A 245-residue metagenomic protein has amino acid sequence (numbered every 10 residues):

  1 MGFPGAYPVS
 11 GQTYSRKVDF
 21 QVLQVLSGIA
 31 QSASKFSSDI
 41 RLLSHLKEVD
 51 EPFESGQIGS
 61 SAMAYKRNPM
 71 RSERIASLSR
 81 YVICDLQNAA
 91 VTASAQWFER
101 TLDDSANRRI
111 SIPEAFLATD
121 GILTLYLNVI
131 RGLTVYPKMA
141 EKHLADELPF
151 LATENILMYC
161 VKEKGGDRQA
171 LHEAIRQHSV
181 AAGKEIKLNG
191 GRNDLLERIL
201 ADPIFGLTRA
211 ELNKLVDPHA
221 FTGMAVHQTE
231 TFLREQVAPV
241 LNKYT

Functional and structural regions predicted by a protein language model:
M1-A95: Internal glycine-rich alpha/beta core junctions
E48, Y65-T245: Glycine-rich cofactor/substrate-binding loops
